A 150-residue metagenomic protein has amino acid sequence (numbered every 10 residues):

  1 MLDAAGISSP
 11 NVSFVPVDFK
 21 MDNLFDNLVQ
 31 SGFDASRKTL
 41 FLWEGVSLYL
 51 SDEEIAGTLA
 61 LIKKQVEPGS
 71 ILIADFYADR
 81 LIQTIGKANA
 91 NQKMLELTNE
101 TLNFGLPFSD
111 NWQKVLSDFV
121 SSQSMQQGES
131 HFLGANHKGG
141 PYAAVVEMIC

Functional and structural regions predicted by a protein language model:
M1-C150: Alpha-helical subdomain
